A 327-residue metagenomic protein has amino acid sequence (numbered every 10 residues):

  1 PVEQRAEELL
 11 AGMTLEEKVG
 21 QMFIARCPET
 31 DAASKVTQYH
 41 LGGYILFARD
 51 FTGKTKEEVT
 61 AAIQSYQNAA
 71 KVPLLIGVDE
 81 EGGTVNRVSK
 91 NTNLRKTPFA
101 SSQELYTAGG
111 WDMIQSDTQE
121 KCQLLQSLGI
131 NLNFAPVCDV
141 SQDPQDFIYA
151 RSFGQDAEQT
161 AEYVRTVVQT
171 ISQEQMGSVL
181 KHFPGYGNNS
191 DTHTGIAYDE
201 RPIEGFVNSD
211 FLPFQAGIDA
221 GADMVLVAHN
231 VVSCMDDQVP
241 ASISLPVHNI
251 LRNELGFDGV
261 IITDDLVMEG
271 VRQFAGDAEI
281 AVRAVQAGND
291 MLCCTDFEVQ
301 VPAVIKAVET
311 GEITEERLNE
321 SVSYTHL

Functional and structural regions predicted by a protein language model:
V2-T30: Boundary/entry segment of secreted carbohydrate-active catalytic domains
Q21, K71-L74, I130-N131, E174-M176 (+2 more regions): Short, well-ordered coil/turn segments that N-cap beta-strands
C27-A33, S209-F214: Alpha-helical scaffolding within the catalytic cores of extracellular/periplasmic polymer-degrading hydrolases
S34-T160, H182, G187-E200, A228-S242 (+1 more regions): Enzymes and membrane/adaptor proteins characterized by extended Gly/Ser/Thr/Asp/Glu-rich, aromatic-dotted
Q159-E174, L245-D258: Alpha-helix-loop-beta-strand connector modules within alpha/beta enzyme cores
V168-V179, S209-A220: Phosphate/pyrophosphate-binding betaalpha-module
T325-L327: Conserved small/polar residues in nucleotide/adenosyl-binding loops
